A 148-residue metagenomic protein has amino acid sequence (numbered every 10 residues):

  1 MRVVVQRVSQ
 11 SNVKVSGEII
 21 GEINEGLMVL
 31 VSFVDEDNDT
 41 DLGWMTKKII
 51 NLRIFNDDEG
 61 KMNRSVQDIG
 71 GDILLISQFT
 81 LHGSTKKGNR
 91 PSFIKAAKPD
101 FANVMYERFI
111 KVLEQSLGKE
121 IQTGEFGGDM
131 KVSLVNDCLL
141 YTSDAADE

Functional and structural regions predicted by a protein language model:
I19-G70, G83-I110: Compact, glycine-rich, soluble single-domain proteins
M45, I76, L140: Residue-level signal for inorganic ion chemistry
D58-I73, Q122-V135: Glycine/charge-rich, flexible interdomain linkers and switch-proximal surface loops that mediate coupling
L81-H82, Q122: Acidic/glycine-rich phosphate/pyrophosphate-binding loops and surrounding catalytic core that coordinate Mg2+
N103-S133: Short, conserved loop-to-beta-strand elements that form functional interface hotspots
Y141-A146: Conserved small/polar residues in nucleotide/adenosyl-binding loops
